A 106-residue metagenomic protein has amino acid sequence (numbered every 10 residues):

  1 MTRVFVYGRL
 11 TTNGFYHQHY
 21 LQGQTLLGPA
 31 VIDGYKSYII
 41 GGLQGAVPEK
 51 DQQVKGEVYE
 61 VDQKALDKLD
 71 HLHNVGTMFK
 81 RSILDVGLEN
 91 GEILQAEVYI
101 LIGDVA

Functional and structural regions predicted by a protein language model:
M1-A106: Glycine-aromatic micro-motifs
